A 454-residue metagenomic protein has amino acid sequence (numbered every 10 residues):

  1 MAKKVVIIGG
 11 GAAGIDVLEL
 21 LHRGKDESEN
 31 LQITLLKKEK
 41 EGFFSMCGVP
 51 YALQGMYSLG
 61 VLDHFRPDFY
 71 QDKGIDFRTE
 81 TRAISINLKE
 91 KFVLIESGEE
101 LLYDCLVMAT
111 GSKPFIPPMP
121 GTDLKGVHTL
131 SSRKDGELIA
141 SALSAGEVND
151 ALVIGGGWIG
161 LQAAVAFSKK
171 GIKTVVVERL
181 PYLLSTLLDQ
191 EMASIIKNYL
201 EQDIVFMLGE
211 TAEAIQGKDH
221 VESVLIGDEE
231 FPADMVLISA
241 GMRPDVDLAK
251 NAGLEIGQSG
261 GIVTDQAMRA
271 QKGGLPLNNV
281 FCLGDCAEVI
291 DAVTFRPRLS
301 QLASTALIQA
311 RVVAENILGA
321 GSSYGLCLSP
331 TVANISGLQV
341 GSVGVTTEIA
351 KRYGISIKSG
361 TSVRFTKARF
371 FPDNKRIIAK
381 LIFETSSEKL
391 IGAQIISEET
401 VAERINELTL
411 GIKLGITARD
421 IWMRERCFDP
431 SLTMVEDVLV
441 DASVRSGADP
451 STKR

Functional and structural regions predicted by a protein language model:
A2-D76, V165-L188: Beta1-alpha1 glycine-rich phosphate/pyrophosphate-binding loop at the start of Rossmann-like nucleotide-binding domains
I8-A13, L20-E29, K38, A240 (+2 more regions): Flexible, glycine-rich terminal cap/loop adjacent to redox cofactors in electron-transfer oxidoreductases
E27-T34, Q71-I95, E100-L101, K169-Q266: A Rossmann-like FAD-binding core segment of flavoenzymes
D63, D150-A151, W158-A214, S300-T305 (+2 more regions): Rossmann-like dinucleotide-binding cores of NAD(P)H-dependent redox enzymes
L101-G111, P232-G241, A310, E388: Short hydrophobic core segments
T110-K170, F206, T264-Q266: Glycine-rich dinucleotide-binding loop and its adjacent helix/turn
D123-E147, G217-S223, E230-E315: FAD-site-proximal beta/loop scaffold in flavoenzymes
L283-V345, T433-S451: A conserved FAD-binding loop/helix module that cradles the flavin
